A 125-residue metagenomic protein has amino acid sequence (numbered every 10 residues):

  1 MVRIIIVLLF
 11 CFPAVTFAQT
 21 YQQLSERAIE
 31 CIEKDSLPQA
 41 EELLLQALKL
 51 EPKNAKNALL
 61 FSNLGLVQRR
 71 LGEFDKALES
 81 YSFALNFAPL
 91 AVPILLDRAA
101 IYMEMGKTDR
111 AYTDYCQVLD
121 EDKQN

Functional and structural regions predicted by a protein language model:
Q22, K56-L59, P93: Start-of-helix register in tetratricopeptide repeats
E33-K34, V67-R70, E104-M105: Register position in tetratricopeptide repeats
P52-A55, P89, K123: Short coil turns that delineate tetratricopeptide repeat
